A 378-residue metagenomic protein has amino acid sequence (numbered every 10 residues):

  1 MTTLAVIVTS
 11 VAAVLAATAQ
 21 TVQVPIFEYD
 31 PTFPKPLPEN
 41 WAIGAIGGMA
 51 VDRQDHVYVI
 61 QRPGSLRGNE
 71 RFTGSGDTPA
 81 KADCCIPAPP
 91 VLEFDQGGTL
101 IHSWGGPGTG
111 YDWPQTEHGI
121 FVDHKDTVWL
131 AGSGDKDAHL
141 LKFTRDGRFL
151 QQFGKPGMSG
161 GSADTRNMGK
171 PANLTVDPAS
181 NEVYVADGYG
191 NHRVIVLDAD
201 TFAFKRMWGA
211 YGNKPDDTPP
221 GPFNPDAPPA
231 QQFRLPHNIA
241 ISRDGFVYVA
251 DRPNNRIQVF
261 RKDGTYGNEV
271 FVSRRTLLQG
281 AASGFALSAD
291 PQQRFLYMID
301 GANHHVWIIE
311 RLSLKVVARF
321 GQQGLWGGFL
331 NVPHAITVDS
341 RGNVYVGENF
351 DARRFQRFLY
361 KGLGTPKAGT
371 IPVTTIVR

Functional and structural regions predicted by a protein language model:
T2-V14: Bacterial N-terminal signal peptides
A17-R378: Eukaryotic scaffold repeat domains enriched in small/polar residues
